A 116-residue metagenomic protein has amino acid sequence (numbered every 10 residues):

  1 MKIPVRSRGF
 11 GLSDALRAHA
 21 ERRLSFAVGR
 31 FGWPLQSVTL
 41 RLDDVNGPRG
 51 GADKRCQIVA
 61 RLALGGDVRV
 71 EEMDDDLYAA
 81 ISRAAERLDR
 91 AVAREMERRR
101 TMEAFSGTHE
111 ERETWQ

Functional and structural regions predicted by a protein language model:
M1-Q116: N-terminal, polar/charged subdomain of small-to-medium soluble alpha/beta proteins
